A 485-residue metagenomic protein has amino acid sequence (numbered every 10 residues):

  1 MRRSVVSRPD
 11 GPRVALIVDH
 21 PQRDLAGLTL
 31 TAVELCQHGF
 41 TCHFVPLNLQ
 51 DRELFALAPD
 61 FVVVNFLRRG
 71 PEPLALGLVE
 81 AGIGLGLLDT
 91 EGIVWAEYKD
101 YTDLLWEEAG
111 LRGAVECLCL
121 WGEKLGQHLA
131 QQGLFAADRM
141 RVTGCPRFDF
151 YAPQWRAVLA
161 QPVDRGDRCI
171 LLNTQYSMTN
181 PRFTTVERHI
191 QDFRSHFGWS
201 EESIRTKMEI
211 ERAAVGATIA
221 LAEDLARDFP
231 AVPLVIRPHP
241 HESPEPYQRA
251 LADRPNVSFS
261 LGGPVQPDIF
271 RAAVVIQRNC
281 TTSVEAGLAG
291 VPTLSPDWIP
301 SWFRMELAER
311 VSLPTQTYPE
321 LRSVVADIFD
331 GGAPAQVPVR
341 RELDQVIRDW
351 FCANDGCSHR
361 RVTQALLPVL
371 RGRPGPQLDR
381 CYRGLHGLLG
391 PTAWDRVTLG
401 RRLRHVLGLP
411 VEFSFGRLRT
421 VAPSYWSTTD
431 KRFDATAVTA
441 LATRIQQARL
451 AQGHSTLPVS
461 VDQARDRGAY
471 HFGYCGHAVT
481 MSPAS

Functional and structural regions predicted by a protein language model:
S7-V14, V163-C169: A short, charged/proline- and glycine-enriched loop that marks the coil->beta-strand transition at the N-terminal
G11-L159, L172-N180, S283: Active-site and donor-binding regions of nucleotide-sugar-utilizing enzymes
L47, G216-I219, V235-V284, L288-A289: Donor nucleotide-activated moiety binding/catalytic core segment of transferases that use nucleotide-activated donors
V63, G86, C117-C119, R141 (+6 more regions): Hydrophobic/aromatic beta-strand patches that form the interior of the parallel beta-sheet core in alpha/beta enzyme
L125, T174-T179, F183-R188, D344-N354 (+1 more regions): A conserved mid-domain beta-alpha-beta active-site/ligand-binding segment of alpha/beta enzyme cores
Q154-A250: Conserved catalytic-core segment of nucleotide-activated headgroup transferases in glycan assembly
S203, S323-S485: C-terminal amphipathic helix plus adjacent low-complexity, charged tail appended to glycosyltransferase catalytic
Q248-A252, T281-N354, F413, S424-Y425: Catalytic binding pocket for nucleotide-activated donors in carbohydrate/polymer assembly enzymes
